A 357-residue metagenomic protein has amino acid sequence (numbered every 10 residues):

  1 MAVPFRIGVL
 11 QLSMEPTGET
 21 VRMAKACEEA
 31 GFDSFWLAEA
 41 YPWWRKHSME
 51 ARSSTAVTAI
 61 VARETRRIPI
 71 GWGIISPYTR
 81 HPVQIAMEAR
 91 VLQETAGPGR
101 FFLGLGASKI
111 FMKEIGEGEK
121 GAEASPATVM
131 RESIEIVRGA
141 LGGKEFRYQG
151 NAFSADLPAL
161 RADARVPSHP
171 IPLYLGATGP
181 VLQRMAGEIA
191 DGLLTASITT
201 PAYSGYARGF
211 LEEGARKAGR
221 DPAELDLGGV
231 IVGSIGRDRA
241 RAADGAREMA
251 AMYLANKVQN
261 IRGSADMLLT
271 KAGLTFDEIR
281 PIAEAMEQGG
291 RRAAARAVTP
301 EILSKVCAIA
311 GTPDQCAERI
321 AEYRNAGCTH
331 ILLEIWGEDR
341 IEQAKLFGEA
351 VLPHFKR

Functional and structural regions predicted by a protein language model:
M1-G71, I171: N-terminal beta1-alpha1-beta2 module of alpha/beta enzyme domains
I7-Q11, F35-L37, P69-G73, F101-L105 (+4 more regions): Hydrophobic faces of well-ordered beta-strands that scaffold small-molecule active sites in alpha/beta enzyme cores
E15-C27, A177-M185, T312-E322: Short, acidic/polar
K25-E29, T58-R67, A89-F101, G187 (+2 more regions): Acidic (Asp/Glu)-rich catalytic clusters
G31, V61, L92, V137 (+7 more regions): Conserved, mostly hydrophobic/aromatic
W36-V61, S76, K109, E114 (+2 more regions): Glycine-rich, proline-tolerant flexible connector loops at the mouths of alpha/beta enzymes
S48-W72, V129, S133-I136, A140 (+1 more regions): Alpha-helix-loop-beta-strand connector modules within alpha/beta enzyme cores
E123-A164, S204-G209, E213-N325: An alpha-helical appendage that flanks or caps ligand/catalytic pockets
